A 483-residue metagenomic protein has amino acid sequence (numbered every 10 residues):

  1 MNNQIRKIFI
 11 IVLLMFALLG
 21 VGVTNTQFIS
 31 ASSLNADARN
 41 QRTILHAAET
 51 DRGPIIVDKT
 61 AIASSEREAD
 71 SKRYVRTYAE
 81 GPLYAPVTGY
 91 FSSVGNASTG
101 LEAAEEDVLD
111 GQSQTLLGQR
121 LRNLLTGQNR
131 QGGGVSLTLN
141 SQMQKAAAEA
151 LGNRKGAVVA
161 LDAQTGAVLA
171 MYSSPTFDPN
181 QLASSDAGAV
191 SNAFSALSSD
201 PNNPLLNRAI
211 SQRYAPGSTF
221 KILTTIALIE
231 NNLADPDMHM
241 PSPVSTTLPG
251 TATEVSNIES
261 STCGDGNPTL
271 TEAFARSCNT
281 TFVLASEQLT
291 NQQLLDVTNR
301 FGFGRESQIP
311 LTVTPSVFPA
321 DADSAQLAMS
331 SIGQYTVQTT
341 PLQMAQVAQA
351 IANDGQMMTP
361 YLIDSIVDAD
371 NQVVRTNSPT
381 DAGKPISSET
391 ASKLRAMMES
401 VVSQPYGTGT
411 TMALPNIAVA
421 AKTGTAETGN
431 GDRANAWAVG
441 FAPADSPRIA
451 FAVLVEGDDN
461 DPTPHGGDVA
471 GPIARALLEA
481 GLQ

Functional and structural regions predicted by a protein language model:
M1-A157, Y172-R213: Extracytoplasmic/periplasmic proteins that interact with beta-lactams or build/remodel peptidoglycan
T50-G53, K155-V158, L362, P415 (+1 more regions): Short loop/turn microsegments at loop-to-beta-strand junctions
I56-K59, D162-A163, D368: Short, acidic, Ser/Thr-enriched surface-loop or helix-capping motifs
S93-T99, L233-A234, N353-M358, L482-Q483: Short helix-capping/linker segments at secondary-structure and domain boundaries
L169-S218, L223-D459, G466: Beta-lactam-recognizing serine transpeptidase/beta-lactamase-like catalytic domain environment
V373-S378, M397, G471-Q483: Short, gly/Ser/Thr-rich active-site loops of penicillin-recognizing serine hydrolases
